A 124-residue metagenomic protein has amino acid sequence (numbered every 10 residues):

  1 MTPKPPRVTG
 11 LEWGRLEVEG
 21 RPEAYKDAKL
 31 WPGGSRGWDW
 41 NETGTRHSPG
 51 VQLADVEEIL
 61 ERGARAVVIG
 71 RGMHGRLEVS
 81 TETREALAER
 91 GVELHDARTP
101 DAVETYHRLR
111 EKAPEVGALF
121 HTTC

Functional and structural regions predicted by a protein language model:
M1-G44: N-terminal, charge-rich interaction modules
E23, I59-G63, E111-K112: Flexible, charged surface loops at secondary-structure boundaries
G37-R62: Compact, glycine-rich, soluble single-domain proteins
W38-D39, G75-V79, T105: Short active-site-adjacent helix-start/loop capping segments
V56, T83-R84, Y106: Short amphipathic alpha-helical segments and helix-helix/interface helices
L60-D96: Mid-chain, well-packed structural core segment of small domains
T99-E104: Short acidic loop-to-helix transition motifs that present clustered carboxylates
E111-C124: A polyampholytic, Gly/Pro-enriched intrinsically disordered region
